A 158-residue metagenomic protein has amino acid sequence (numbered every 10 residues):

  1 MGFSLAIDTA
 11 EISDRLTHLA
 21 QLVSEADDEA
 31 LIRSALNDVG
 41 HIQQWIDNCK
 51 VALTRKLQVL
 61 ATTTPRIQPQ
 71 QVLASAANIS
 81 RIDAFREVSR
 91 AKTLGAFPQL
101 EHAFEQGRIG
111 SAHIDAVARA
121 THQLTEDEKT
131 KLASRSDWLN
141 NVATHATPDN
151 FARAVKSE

Functional and structural regions predicted by a protein language model:
M1-E158: Conserved C-terminal region and hinge/linker of Rieske [2Fe-2S] proteins, especially in Rieske oxygenase systems
